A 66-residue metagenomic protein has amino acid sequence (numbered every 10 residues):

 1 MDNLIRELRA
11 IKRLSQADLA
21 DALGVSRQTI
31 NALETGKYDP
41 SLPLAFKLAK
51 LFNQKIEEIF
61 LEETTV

Functional and structural regions predicted by a protein language model:
N3-A22: Short basic helix-loop element that most often maps to the first helix and adjoining turn of HTH DNA-binding modules
D18, T29, E58: Residues in the helix-turn-helix
V25-Y38: Recognition helix of helix-turn-helix/homeodomain-like DNA-binding domains that insert into the DNA major groove
K37-K47, T65-V66: Short, basic-rich loop-to-helix N-cap that marks the start of a DNA-contacting helix
P43-E58: DNA major-groove recognition helix of helix-turn-helix/homeodomain DNA-binding modules
E58-V66: Short, charged recognition helix plus adjacent turn of helix-turn-helix-like nucleic-acid-binding domains
